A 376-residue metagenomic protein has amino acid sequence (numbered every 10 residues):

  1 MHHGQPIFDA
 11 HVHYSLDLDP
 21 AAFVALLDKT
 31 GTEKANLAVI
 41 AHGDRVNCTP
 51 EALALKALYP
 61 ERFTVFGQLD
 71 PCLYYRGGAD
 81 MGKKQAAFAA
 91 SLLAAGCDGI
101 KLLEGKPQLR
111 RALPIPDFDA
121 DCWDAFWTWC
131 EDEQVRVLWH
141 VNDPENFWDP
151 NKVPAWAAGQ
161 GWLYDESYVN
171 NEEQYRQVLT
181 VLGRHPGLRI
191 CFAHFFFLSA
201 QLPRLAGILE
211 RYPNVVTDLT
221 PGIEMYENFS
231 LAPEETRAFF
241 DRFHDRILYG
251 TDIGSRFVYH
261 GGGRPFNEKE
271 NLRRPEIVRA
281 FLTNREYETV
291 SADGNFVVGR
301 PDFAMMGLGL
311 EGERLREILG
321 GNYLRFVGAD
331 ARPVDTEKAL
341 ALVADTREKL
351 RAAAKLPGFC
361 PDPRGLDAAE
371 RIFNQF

Functional and structural regions predicted by a protein language model:
M1-L58: An N-terminally biased module of ancient metal coordination in phosphate/nucleic-acid-related enzymes
F8-V12, A35-A38, T64-Q68, I100-L102 (+4 more regions): Hydrophobic faces of well-ordered beta-strands that scaffold small-molecule active sites in alpha/beta enzyme cores
V12-A21, V39-C48, C72-K84, Q108-R110 (+4 more regions): Acidic-and-aromatic substrate-binding clefts and catalytic sites of carbohydrate-active enzymes
D17-L18, E173-R176, R189-F376: H/E-rich (His + Asp/Glu) clusters that bind or coordinate divalent metals
P20-F23, T49-A54, G77-G82, A86-A89 (+4 more regions): Distinct, well-ordered alpha-helical segments
L27-T30, S91-L92, C130, V181: Generic structural signal for hydrophobic
G31-E33, G96-D98, D132-R136, R184-R189 (+2 more regions): Glycine-enriched alpha-helix->loop->beta-strand junction motifs that scaffold or abut catalytic
T49-V169, P213-V216, P221-E224: Active-site gating/metal-coordination segments in enzymes
